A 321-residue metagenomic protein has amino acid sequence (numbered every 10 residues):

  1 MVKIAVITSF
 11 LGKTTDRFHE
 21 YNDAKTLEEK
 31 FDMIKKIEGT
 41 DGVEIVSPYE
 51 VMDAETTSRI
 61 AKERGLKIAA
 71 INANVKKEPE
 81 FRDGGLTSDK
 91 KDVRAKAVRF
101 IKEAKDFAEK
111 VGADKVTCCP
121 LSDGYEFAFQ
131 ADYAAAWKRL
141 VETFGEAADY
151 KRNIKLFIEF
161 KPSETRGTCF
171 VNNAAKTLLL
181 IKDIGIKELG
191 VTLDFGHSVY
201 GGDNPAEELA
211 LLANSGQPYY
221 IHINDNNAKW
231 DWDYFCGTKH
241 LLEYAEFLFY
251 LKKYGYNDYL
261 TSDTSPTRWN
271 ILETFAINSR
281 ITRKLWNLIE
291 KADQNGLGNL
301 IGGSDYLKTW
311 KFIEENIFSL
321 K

Functional and structural regions predicted by a protein language model:
M1-G39, D106, D114, R152 (+2 more regions): Histidine-acidic metal/acid-base catalytic patches
M1-H19, N74-S88, P120-F127: N-terminal small/glycine-rich loop or linker at the start of catalytic domains across soluble metabolic enzymes
F10-G12, S47-Y49, N74-K77, P120-G124 (+4 more regions): Active-site-proximal loop/turn and secondary-structure-junction residues that shape catalytic pockets, frequently
R17-M33, M52-K76: Glycine-rich, positively charged N-terminal anion/phosphate-binding segment
D41-A61, P120, G124-A128: Glycine-rich, proline-tolerant flexible connector loops at the mouths of alpha/beta enzymes
G42-E44, A70, T117, F157 (+2 more regions): Conserved beta-strand positions in the central sheet of alpha/beta enzyme cores
Y49-A69, F100-G112, V141-D149, N204-G216 (+1 more regions): Short amphipathic alpha-helices and their capping/turn segments at secondary-structure boundaries
E63, E80-G190, K311-L320: Active-site acidic/histidine proton-transfer and metal-coordination neighborhood in alpha/beta enzyme cores
